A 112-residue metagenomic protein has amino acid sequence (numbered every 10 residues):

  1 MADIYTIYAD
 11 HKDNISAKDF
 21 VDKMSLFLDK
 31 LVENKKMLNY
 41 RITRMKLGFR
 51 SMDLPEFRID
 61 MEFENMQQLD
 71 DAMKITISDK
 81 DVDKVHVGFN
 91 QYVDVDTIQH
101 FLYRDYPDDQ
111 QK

Functional and structural regions predicted by a protein language model:
D3-H11, R41-S78: Short, well-ordered beta-strand segments in beta-rich or mixed alpha/beta enzyme and ligand-binding folds
I15-A17, Q67-L69, D108: Residue-level signal for secondary-structure boundary sites
I15-I42: Short amphipathic alpha-helical segments
V21-S25, D70, D83: Generic alpha-helical structural signal
F27-D29, I77-V85: A common structural junction motif
E33-L38, I59, M66-A72, H86-Q91 (+1 more regions): Short, surface-exposed, polar/charged, turn-prone segments marking secondary-structure boundaries
R41-P55, D81-K112: Glycine-rich beta-strand-turn "strand-cap" elements at beta-sheet edges
